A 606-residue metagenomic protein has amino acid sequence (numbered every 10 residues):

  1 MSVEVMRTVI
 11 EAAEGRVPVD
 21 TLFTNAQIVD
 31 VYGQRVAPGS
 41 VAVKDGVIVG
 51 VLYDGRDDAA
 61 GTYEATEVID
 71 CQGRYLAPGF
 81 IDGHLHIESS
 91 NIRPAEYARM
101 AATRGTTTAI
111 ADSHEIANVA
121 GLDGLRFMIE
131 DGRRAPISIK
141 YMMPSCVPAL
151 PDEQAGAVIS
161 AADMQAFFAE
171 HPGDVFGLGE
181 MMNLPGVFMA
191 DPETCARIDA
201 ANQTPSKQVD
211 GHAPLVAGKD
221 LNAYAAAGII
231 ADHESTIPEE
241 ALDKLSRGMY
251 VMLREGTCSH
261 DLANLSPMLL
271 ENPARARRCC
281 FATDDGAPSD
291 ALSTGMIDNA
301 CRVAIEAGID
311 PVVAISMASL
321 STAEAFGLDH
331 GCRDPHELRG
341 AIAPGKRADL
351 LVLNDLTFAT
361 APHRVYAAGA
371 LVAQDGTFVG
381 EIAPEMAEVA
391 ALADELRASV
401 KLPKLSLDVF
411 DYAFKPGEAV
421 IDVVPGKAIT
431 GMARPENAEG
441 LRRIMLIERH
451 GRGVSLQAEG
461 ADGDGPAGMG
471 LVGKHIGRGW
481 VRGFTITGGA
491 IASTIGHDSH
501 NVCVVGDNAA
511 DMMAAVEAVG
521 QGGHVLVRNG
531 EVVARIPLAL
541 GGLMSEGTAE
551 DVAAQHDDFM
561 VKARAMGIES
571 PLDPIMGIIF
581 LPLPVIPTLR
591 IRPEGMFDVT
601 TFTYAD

Functional and structural regions predicted by a protein language model:
M1-G39, K44, A102-R104, L292-G308 (+2 more regions): Active-site microenvironment of metallo-dependent hydrolases
S2-E4, V9-A12, A95-S206, V533-R535: Divalent-metal coordination cores built from histidine and acidic residues
V17-T24, A60-A111: Replace "His-x-His-based motif
Y53, A120-G124, L150-A157, M189-E193 (+10 more regions): Short acidic, glycine/serine/threonine-rich loops at helix termini
H86-E88, H114-I116, P144-A149, E180-P185 (+4 more regions): Active-site beta-loop-alpha junctions enriched in small/polar residues
N91, D232-T236, L262, W480-T487: A general structural motif
A157-G179, G186-L253, H260-F281, L292-E306 (+2 more regions): Histidine/acidic residue-rich metal-binding segments in metalloenzymes
